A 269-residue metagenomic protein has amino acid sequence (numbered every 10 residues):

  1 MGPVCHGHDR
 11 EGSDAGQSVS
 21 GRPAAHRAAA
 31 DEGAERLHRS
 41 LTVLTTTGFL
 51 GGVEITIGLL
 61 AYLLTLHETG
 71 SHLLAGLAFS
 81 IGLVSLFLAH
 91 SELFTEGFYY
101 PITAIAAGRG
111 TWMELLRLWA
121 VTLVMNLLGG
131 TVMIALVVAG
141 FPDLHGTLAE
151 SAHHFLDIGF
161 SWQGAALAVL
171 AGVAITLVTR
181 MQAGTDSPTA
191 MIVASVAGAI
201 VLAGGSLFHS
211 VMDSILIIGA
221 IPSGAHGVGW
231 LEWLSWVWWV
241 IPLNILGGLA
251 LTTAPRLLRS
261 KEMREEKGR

Functional and structural regions predicted by a protein language model:
G2-R269: Alpha-helical transmembrane segments and their helix-helix packing motifs
